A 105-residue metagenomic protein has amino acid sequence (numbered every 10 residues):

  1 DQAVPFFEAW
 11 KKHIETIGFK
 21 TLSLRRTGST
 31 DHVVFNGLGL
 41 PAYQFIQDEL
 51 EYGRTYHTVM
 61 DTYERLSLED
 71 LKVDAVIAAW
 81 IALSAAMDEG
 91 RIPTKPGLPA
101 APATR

Functional and structural regions predicted by a protein language model:
D1-T55: Metal-dependent peptidase/peptidase-like ectodomains
Q47, Y52-R105: His/Asp/Glu-rich mid-to-C-terminal helical/loop segments that flank catalytic regions of hydrolases
